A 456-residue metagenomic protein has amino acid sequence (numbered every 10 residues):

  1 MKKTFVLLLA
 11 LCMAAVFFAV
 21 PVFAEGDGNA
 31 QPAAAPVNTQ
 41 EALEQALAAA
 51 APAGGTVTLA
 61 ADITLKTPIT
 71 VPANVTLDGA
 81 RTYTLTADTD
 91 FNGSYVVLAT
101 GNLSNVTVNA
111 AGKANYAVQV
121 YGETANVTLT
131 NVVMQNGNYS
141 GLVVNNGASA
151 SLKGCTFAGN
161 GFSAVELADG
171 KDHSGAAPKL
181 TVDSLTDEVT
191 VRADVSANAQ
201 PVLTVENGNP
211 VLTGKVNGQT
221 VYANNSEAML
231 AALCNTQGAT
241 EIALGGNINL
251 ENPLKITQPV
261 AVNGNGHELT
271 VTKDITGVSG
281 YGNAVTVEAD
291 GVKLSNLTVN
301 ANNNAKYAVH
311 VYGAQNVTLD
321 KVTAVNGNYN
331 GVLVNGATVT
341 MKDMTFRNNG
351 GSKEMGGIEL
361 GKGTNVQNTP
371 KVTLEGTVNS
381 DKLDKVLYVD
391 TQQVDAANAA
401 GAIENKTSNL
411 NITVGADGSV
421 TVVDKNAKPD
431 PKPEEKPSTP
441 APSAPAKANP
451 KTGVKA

Functional and structural regions predicted by a protein language model:
M1, M13, V22-A33, A199-G218 (+2 more regions): Intrinsically disordered, low-complexity repeat and linker tracts
M1-E25, A46, L59, L142 (+5 more regions): Gram-positive cell-envelope targeting signals
A30-T58, T64, V211-G245: Acidic Gly/Asp/Thr-rich repetitive segments characteristic of extracellular carbohydrate-active and adhesion proteins
Q40-E41, T56-V75, A80-D88, T240-V260 (+1 more regions): N-terminal extracellular ligand-recognition/capping segment immediately after the signal peptide
A42, A46, T181, T204 (+3 more regions): Charge-rich, solvent-exposed alpha-helical interaction surfaces
A60-I63, T107, G245-I248, T298-N300 (+1 more regions): Generic short beta-strand segments
P72-T76, G93-T107, Q119-N131, V144-G159 (+10 more regions): Surface-exposed loop/turn motifs in large extracellular/passenger domains
